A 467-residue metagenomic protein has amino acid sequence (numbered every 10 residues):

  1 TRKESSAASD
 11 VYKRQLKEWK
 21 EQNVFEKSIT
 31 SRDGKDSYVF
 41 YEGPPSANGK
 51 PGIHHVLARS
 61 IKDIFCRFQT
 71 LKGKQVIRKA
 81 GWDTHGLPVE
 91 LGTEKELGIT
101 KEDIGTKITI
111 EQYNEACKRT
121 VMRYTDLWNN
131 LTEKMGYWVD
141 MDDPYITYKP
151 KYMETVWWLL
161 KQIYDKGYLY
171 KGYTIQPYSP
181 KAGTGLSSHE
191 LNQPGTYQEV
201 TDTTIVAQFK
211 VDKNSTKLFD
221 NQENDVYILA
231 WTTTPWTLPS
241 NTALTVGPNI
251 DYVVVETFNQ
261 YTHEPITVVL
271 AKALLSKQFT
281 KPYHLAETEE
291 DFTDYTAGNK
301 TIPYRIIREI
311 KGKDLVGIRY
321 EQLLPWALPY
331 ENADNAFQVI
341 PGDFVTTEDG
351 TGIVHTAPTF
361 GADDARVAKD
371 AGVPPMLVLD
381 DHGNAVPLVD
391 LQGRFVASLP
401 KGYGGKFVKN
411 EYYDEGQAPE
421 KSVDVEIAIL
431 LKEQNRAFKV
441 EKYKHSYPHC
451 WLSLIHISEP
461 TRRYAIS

Functional and structural regions predicted by a protein language model:
S6-S9, R14, T30-D142, L218-I228 (+3 more regions): Non-cofactor substrate-recognition interfaces
T84-H85, Y145-K151, I175-T184, Y443-L452: A glycine-rich phosphate-binding loop feature that marks nucleotide/adenosyl-phosphate handling sites
E111, M122, I146-W157, P177-P180 (+1 more regions): An alpha-helix initiation/capping motif
E115, Q176-L229, W236-L238: Active-site cores that bind ATP or allylic diphosphates and position pyrophosphate for catalysis
R119, D126-E133, E154, W158-Q162 (+2 more regions): Conserved core architecture of multi-subunit DNA-directed RNA polymerases
Y164-D165, L169-L191, Y295-P303, L315: Amphipathic alpha-helical
